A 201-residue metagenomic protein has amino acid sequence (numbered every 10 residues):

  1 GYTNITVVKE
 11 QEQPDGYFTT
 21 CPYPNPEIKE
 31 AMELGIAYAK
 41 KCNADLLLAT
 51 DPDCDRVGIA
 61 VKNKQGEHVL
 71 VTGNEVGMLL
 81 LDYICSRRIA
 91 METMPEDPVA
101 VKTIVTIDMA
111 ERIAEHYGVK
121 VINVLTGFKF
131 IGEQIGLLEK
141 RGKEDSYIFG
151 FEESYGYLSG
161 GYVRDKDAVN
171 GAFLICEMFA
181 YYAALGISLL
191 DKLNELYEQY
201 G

Functional and structural regions predicted by a protein language model:
G1, G16-Y17, V57-I59, L79 (+2 more regions): Short helix/loop capping segments that flank catalytic or ligand/cofactor-binding pockets
Y2-T3, A60-V69: A glycine- and small-aliphatic-rich helix-loop capping segment at beta-alpha/alpha-beta transitions that lines
T3-R56: N-terminal small/polar loop signature for handling phosphorylated ligands or for N-terminal nucleophile
D15-T19, L81, I131-I135: Short, charged, surface-exposed secondary-structure boundary motifs
G16-Y17, T72-C85: Catalytic or ion-translocation cores adjacent to nucleophile or general acid/base/metal-coordination motifs in diverse
T20-P26, E67-E75: Short beta-strand elements at the ligand-binding edges of bilobed clamshell
E30-L34, L80, F130: Well-ordered alpha-helical segments embedded in enzymatic catalytic cores
K40, A44-L46, T50, E67-V69 (+2 more regions): Phosphate-binding and adjacent anionic-ligand microenvironments
